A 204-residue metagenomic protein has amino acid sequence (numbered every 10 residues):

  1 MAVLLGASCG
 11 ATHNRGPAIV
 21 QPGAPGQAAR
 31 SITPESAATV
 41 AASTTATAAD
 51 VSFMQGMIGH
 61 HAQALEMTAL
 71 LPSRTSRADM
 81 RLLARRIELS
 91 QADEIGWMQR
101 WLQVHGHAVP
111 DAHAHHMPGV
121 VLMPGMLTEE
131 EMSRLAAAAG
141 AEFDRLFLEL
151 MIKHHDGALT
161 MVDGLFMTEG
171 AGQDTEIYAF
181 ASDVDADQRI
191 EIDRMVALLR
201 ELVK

Functional and structural regions predicted by a protein language model:
M1-A2: Sec-dependent N-terminal signal peptides
L5-S8: C-terminal motif of bacterial Sec signal peptides marking the signal peptidase cleavage site
G10-K204: All-alpha RGS (Regulator of G-protein Signaling) helical domain and cognate RGS-like helical scaffolds
